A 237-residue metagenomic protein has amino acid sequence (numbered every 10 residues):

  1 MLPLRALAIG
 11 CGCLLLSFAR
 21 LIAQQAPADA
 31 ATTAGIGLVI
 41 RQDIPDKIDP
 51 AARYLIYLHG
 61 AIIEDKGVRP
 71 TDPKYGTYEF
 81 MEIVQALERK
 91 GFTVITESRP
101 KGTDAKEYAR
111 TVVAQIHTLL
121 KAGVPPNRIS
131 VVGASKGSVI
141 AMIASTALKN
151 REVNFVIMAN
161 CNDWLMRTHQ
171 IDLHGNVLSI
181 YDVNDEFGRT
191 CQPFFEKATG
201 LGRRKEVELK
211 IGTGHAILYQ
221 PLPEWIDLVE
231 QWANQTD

Functional and structural regions predicted by a protein language model:
A8-F18: Bacterial N-terminal signal peptides
K47, N154-L218: The feature captures the conserved acid-bearing segment of alpha/beta-hydrolase catalytic domains
K47-A86: Short, surface-exposed "cap/lid" segments of acyl-processing enzymes
E79-M81, G102-G123: Alpha/beta-hydrolase active-site loop
V84-G102: Conserved alpha/beta-hydrolase
V132-A141: Gly/Ala-rich beta-loop-alpha elbow adjacent to hydrolase catalytic centers
A141-K149: Short glycine-enriched nucleophile-adjacent loop and the immediately C-terminal alpha-helix near the catalytic center
L222-D237: Catalytic active-site module of serine/aspartate enzymes centered on a nucleophile-bearing elbow/loop
